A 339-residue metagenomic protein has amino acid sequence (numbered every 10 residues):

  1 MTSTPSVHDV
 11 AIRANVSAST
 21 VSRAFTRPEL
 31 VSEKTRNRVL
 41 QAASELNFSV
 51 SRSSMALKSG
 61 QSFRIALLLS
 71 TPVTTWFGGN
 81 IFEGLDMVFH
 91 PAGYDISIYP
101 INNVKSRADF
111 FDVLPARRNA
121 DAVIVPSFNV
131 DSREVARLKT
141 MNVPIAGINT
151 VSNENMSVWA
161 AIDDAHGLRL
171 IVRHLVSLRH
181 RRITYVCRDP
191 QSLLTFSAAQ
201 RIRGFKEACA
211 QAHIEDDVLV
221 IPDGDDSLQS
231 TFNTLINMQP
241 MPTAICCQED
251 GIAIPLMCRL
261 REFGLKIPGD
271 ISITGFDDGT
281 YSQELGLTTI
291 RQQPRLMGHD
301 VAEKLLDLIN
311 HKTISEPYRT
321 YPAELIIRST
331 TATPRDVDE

Functional and structural regions predicted by a protein language model:
M1-F63, R335-D338: N-terminal helix-turn-helix DNA-binding module of bacterial transcription factors
M1-S6, G60-R173, T234-N237: Alpha-helical recognition/docking segments in bacterial nutrient-uptake and carbohydrate-utilization systems
A18-T20, L57-V73, R182-Q191: Short beta-strand segments enriched in small/hydrophobic residues
L68, N119-S127, T184-C187, Q239-E249 (+1 more regions): Periplasmic-binding protein-like
F89-I101, I202, K206-D226: Short beta-strand elements in bilobed, periplasmic/extracellular small-molecule ligand-binding domains
A160-V186, D226-T234, Q292-N310: Hydrophobic alpha-helical segments within soluble ligand-binding/sensing domains
R169-A212, P317-A332: An alpha-beta-alpha
Q229-E339: Flexible loop/turn connectors
